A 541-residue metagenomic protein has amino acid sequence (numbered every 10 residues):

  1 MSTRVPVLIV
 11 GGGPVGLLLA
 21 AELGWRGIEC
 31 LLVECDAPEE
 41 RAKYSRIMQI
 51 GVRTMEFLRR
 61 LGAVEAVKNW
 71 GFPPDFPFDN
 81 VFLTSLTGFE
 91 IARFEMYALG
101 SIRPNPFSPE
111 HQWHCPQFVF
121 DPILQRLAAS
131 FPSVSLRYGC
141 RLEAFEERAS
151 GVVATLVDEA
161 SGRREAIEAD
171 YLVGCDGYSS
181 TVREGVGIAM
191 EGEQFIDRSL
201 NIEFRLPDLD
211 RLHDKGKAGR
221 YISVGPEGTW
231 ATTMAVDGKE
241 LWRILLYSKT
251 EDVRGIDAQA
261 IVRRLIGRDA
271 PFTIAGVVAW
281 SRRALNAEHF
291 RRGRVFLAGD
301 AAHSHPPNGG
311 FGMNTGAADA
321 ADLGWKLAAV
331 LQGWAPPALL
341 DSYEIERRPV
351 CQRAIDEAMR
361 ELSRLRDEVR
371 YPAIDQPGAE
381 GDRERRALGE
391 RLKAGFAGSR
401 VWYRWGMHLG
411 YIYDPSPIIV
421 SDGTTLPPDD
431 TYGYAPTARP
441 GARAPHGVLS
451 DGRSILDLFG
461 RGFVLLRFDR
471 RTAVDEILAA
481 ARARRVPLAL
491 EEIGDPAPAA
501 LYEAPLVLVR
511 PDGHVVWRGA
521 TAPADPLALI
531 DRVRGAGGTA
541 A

Functional and structural regions predicted by a protein language model:
T3-V5, S161-Y171: Core beta-strand elements of the Rossmann-like FAD/NAD(P) dinucleotide-binding domain in flavoenzyme oxidoreductases
V10, P116, I167-G177: Short hydrophobic core segments
G11-A21, G27-E29, L58, L124 (+8 more regions): Conserved mid-domain beta->alpha element of the FAD-binding
G24-S45: Glycine-rich FAD pyrophosphate-binding loop
K43-R46, G51-L127: Active-site-adjacent segment of FAD-dependent monooxygenases/related oxidoreductases
D121, Q125-R126, F131, Y171 (+1 more regions): Conserved FAD-binding catalytic core of PHBH/FMO-like flavoproteins
Y138-V152: A conserved short coil-to-beta-strand element within the FAD-binding core of flavoproteins
A328-A442, R453, F459, F463 (+5 more regions): C-terminal helical "tail/cap" subdomain of flavin- and related membrane-associated enzymes
